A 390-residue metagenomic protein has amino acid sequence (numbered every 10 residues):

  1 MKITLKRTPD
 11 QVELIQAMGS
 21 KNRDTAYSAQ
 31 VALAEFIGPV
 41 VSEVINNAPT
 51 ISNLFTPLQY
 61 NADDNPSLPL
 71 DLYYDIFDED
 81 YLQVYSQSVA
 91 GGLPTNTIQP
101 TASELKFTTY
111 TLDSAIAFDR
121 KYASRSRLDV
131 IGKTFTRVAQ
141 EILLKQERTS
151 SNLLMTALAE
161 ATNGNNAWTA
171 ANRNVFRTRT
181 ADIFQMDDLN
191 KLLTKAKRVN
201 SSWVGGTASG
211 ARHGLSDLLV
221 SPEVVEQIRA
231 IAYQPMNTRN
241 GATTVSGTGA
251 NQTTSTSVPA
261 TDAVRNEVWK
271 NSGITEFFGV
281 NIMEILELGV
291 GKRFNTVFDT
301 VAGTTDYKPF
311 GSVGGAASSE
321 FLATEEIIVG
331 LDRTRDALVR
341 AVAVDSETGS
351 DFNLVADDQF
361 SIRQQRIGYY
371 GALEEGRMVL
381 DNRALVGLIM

Functional and structural regions predicted by a protein language model:
M1-N65, Q359, R366: N-terminal catalytic cores of peptidoglycan-degrading enzymes
K2-V12, A17, R23, R177 (+1 more regions): Sequence/fold signature of self-assembling virion shell proteins
G19-I51, S202-R212, D306-L331: Short, surface-exposed loop and linker segments with low hydrophobicity and enrichment for Pro/Ser/Thr
P39-L112: Assembly/oligomerization interface modules of large self-assembling protein complexes
N46, T50, L54, L144 (+3 more regions): Intrinsically disordered or highly flexible coil/loop and linker segments, enriched in small and charged/polar residues
P100-N163, L218, I362-L373: Long, contiguous amphipathic alpha-helices that act as assembly "spine/axial" helices in icosahedral shell and virion
S124, E226, R377-V379: Residue-level signal for secondary-structure boundary sites
E160-G273: Extended, solvent-exposed, turn-rich assembly/linker loops in the middle of proteins
